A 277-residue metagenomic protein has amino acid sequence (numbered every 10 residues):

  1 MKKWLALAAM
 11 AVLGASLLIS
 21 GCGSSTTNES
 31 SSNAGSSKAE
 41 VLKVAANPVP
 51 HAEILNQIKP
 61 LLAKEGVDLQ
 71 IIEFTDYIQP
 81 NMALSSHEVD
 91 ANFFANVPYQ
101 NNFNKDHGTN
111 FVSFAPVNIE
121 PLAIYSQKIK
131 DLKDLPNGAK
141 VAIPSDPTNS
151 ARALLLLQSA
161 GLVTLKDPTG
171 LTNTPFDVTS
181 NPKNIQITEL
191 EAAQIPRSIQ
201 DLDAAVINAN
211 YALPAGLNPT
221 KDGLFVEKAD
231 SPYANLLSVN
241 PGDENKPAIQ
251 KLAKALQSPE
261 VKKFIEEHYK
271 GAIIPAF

Functional and structural regions predicted by a protein language model:
M1-V41: Short, low-complexity disordered leader/linker segments with a strong preference for bacterial N-terminal type II
S37-V49, V67-E73, K140-V141: Short, well-ordered beta-strand elements
I71-M82, G170-R197: Short helix-initiation/N-cap motifs at beta->coil->alpha
S85-A95, A139, L162, K183-Q186 (+1 more regions): Alpha-to-beta junction loops
N102-F114, K128-I129, D201, V206 (+1 more regions): Ligand-binding "clamshell"
F114-V163, K262: A conserved helix-loop-strand patch within extracytoplasmic ligand-binding domains of the periplasmic binding
P121-L132, A234-K246: A bilobed periplasmic-binding-protein/Venus flytrap-type ligand-binding module shared by bacterial periplasmic
A151-Q158, L256-A276: Periplasmic-binding protein-like
